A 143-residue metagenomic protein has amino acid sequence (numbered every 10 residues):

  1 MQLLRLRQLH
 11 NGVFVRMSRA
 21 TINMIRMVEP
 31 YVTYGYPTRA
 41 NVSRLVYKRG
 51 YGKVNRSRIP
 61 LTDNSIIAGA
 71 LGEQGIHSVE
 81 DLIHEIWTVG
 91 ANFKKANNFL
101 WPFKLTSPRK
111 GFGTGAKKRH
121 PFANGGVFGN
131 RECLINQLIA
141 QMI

Functional and structural regions predicted by a protein language model:
Q2-I143: Core subunits and conserved enzymes of cellular information-processing and envelope-translocation systems across
